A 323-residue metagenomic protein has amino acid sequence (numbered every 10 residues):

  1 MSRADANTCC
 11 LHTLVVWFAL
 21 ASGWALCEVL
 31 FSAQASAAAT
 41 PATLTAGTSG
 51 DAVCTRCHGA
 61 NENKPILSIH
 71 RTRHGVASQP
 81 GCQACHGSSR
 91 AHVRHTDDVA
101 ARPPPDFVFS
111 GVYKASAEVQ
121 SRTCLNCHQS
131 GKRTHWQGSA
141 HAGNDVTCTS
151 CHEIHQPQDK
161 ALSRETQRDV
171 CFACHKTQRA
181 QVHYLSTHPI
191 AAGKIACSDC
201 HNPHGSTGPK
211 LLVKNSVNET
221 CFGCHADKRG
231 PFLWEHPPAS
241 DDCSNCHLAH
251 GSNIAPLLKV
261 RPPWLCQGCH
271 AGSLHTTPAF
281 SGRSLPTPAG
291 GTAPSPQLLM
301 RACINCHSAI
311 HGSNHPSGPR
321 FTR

Functional and structural regions predicted by a protein language model:
M1-L11: N-terminal secretory signal peptides that target proteins for export/translocation
D5-A6, A21, I304: Generic alpha-helical structural signal
H12-V29: Bacterial N-terminal signal peptides
L26-R323: Short sequence/structural segments immediately N-terminal
